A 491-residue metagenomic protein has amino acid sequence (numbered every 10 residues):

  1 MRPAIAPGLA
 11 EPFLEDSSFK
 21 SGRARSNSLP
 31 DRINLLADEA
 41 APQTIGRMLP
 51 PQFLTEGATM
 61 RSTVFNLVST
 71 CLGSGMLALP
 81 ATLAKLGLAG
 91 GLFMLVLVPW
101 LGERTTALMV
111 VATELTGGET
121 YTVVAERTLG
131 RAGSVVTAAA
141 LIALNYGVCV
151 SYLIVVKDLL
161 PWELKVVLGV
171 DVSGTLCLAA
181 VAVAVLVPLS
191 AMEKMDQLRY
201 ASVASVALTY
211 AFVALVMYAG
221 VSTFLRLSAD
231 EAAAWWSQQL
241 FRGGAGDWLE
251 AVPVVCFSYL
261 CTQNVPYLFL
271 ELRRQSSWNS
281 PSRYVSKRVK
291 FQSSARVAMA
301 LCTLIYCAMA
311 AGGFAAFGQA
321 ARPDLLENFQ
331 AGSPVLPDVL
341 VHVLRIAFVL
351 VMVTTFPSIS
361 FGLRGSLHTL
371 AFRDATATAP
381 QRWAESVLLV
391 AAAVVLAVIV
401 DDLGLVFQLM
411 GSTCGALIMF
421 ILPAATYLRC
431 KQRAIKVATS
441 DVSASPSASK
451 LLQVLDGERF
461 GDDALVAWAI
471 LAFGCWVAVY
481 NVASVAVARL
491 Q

Functional and structural regions predicted by a protein language model:
M1-T55, S62, V123, F269 (+4 more regions): Intrinsically disordered, low-complexity terminal tails enriched in acidic/polar residues
T55-E56, R61, A112-E114, G118-A138 (+5 more regions): Membrane-interfacial loop- and helix-cap regions that link adjacent transmembrane helices in polytopic membrane proteins
A58-M76, V183, V254-C261, C475-V477: The first (N-terminal) embedded transmembrane alpha-helix
V68, V96-L129, L144: Juxtamembrane transmembrane-helix boundary signature
S74, P99-L108, A182-A191: Central hydrophobic cores of alpha-helical transmembrane segments in multi-pass inner-membrane proteins across all
L79-G87, M195-D196: Short, hydrophobic transmembrane alpha-helix segments
M192-Y200, D402-V406: Membrane-interface helix caps and helix-loop-helix hairpins in membrane proteins
M410-I421, L471-G474: Small-residue-rich transmembrane alpha-helices that serve as helix-helix interface/gating elements in multipass
